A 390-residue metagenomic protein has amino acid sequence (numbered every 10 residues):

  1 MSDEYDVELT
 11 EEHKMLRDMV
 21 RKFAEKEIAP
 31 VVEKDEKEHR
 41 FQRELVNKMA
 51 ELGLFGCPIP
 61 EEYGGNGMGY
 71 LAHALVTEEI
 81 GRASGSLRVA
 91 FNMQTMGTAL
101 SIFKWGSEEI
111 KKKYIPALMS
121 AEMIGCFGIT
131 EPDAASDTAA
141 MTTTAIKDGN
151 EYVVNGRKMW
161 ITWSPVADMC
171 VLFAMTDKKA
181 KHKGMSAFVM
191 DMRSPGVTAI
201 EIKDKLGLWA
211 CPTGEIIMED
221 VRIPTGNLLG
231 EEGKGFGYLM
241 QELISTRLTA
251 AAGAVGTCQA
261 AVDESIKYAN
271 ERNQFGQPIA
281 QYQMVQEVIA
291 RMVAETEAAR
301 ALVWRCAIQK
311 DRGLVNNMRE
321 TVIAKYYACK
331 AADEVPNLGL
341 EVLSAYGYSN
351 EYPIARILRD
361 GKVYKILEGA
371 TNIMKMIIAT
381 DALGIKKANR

Functional and structural regions predicted by a protein language model:
M1-M93, W105-I110, A117-E122, A135-T138 (+4 more regions): Alpha-helical interface subdomain recognition
M68, D137-A139, W163-D168, K181-G184 (+2 more regions): Short glycine/proline-enriched turns and hinge-like loops at secondary-structure junctions
F91, L118, D133-S136, W160-W163 (+2 more regions): Short Gly/Pro-enriched turn/cap motifs at secondary-structure boundaries
A99-W105, F127, A139, K179: Flexible, glycine-rich active-site loops centered on histidine and acidic residues that chelate a metal or position
A121-I129: A short, Trp-centered hydrophobic/proline-enriched beta-strand micro-motif
C126, A140-T144, E151, M169-F173 (+2 more regions): Conserved hydrophobic/aromatic beta-strand scaffold that supports enzyme active sites
A140, R193-P224: Flexible, small-/acidic-enriched active-site or ligand-binding loops
N150-E151, N155-A199: A short core secondary-structure module
